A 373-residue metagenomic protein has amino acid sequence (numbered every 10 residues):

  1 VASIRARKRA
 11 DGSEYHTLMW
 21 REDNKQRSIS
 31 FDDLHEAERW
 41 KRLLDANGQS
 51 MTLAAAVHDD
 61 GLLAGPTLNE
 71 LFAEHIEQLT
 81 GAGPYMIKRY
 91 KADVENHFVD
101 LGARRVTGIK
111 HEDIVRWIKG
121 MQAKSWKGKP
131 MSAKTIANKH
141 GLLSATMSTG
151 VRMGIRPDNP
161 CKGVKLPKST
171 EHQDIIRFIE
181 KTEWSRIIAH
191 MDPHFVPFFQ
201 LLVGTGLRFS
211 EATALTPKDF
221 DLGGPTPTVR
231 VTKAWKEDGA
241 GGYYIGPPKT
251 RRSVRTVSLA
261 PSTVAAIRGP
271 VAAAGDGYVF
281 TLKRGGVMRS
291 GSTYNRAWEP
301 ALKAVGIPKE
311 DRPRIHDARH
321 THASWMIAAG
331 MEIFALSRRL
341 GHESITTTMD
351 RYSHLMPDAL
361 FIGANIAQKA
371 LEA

Functional and structural regions predicted by a protein language model:
V1-D32, Y85, T232-K236: Short, Arg/Lys-rich segments that mark the N-terminal edge of DNA/RNA- and chromatin-recognition modules
V1-I4, D93-N96, R104-R116, A123-V164 (+2 more regions): N-terminal DNA-binding recognition helix of tyrosine site-specific recombinases/integrases
G12-E14, P130-A133, A137-G141, R152-L215 (+6 more regions): Basic, Lys/Arg- and aromatic-enriched nucleic-acid-binding interface segment
D23, I29-P66, E70, E77-G81: N-terminal helical hairpins
K25, Q49, N69-P130, T146 (+2 more regions): Basic/aromatic-enriched alpha-helical hairpins
L34, L62, T170, F178 (+3 more regions): Catalytic-site neighborhood detector that most strongly recognizes the C-terminal catalytic loop/helix of tyrosine
K127-K129, I188-V196, T205, V257 (+7 more regions): Short, basic (Lys/Arg/His-rich) helix/loop patches that form interaction surfaces in the mid-to-C-terminal regions
G224-P225, W235-T263, G269, D276 (+3 more regions): C-terminal secondary-structure termini that scaffold catalytic or DNA-interacting sites
